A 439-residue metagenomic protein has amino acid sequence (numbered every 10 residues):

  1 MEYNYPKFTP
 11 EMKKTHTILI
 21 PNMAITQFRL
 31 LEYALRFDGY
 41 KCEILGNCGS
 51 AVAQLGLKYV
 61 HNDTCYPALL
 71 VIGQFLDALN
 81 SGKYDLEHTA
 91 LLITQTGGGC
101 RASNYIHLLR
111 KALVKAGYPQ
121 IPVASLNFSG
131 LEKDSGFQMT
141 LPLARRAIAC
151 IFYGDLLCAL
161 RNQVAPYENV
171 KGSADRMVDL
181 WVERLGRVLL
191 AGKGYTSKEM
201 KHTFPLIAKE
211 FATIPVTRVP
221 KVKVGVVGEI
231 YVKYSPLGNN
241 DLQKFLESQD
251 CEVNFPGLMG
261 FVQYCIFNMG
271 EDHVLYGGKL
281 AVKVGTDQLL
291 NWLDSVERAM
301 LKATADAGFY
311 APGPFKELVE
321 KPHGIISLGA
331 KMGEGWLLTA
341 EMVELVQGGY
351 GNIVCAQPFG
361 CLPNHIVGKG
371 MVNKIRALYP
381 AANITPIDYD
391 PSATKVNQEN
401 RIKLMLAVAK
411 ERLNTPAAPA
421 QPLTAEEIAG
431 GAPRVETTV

Functional and structural regions predicted by a protein language model:
M1-V439: An N-terminal assembly and electron-transfer interface module characteristic of large anaerobic redox and radical
